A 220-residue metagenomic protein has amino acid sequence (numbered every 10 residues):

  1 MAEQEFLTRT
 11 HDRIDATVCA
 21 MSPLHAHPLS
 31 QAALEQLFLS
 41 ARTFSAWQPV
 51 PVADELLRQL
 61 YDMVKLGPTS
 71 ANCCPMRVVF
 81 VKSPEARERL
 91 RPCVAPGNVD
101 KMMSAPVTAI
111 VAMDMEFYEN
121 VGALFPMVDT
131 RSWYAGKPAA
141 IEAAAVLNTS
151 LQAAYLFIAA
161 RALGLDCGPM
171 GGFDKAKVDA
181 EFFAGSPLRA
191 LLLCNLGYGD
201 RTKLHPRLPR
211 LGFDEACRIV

Functional and structural regions predicted by a protein language model:
A2-V220: Acidic, surface-exposed loops and disordered segments
